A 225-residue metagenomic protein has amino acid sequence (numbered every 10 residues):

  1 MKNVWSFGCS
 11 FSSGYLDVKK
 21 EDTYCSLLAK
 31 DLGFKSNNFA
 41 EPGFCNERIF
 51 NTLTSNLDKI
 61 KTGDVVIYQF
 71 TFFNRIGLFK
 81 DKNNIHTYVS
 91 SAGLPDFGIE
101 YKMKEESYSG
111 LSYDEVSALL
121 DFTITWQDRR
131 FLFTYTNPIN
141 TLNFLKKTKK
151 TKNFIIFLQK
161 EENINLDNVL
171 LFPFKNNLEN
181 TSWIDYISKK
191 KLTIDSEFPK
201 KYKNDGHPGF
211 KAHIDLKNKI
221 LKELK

Functional and structural regions predicted by a protein language model:
M1-K59, G209, I214-D215: Serine-esterase "nucleophile elbow" of acetyl-processing enzymes
T54-I214, N218-K225: Alpha-helical cap/lid subdomain in secreted, periplasmic, or secretory-pathway luminal O-acyl-processing enzymes
